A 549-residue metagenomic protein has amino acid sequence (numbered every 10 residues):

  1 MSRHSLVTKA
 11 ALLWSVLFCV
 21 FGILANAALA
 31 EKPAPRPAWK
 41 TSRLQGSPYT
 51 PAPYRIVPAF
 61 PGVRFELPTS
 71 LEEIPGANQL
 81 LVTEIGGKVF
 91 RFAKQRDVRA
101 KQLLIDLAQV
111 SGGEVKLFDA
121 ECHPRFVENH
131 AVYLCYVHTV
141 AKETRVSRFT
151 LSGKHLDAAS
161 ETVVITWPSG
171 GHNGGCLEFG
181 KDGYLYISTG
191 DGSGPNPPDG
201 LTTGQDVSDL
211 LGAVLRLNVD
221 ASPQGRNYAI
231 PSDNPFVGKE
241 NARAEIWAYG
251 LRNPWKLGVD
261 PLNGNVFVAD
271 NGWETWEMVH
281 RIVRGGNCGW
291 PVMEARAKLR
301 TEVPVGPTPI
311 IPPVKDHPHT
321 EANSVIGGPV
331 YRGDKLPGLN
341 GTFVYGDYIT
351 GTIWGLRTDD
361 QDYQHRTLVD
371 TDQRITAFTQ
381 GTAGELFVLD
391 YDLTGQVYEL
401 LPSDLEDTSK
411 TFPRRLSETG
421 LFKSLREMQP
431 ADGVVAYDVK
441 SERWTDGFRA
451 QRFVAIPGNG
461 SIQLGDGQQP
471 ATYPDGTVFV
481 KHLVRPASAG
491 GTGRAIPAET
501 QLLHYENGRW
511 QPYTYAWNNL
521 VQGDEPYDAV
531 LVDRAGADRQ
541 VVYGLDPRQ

Functional and structural regions predicted by a protein language model:
L29-P51, E66, T83, V115-L117 (+4 more regions): Beta-propeller domain segments
A59-R64, L104-G112, V164-S169, G238 (+3 more regions): Surface loop/turn motifs at the tips and blade-to-blade linkers of beta-strand repeat domains
I74-A77, C122-E128, F179-G183, P261-N263 (+2 more regions): Residue-level detector of Asp-centered blade-edge/turn motifs that repeat once per structural unit in beta-propeller
L80-I105: Beta-propeller domains
V98-P124: Blade-loop segments of beta-propeller domains
E143-F179: Asp-box/WD-like beta-propeller blade repeats and closely related beta-sheet repeat scaffolds
L251, D362-A383: Conserved blade-ending motifs and adjacent loop-strand segments that build the rim/top face of beta-propeller domains
D372-R374, G395, D407-S409, P470 (+1 more regions): Sequence context surrounding c-type heme c attachment/ligation sites in exported
